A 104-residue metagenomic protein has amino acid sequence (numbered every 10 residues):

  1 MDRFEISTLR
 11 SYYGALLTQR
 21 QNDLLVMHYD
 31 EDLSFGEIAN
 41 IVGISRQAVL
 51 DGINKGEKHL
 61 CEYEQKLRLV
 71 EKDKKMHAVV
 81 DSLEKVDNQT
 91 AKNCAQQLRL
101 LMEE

Functional and structural regions predicted by a protein language model:
M1-L9: Basic, low-complexity segments
L9-L17: Short amphipathic alpha-helical boundary/capping segments
Q19-E31: Short amphipathic alpha helix immediately N-terminal
I38-A39, V49: Hydrophobic positions on the alpha-helical face of helix-turn-helix-like DNA-binding modules
G52-K55: Residues within the DNA-recognition helix of helix-turn-helix
C61-K74: Short Lys/Arg-enriched helix C-cap and helix-to-coil transition segments that create basic nucleic-acid-contact patches
A78-E104: Helix-turn-helix/homeodomain-like alpha-helical modules used for DNA recognition and transcription-factor dimerization
